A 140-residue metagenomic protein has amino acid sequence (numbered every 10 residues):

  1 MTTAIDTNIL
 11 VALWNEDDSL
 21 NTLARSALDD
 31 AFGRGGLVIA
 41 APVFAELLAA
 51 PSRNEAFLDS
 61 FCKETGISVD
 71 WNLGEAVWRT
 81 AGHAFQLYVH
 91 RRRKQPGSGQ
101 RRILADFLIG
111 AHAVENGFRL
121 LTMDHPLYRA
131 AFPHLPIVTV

Functional and structural regions predicted by a protein language model:
M1, G33-G36, E46, I67-V69 (+1 more regions): Short active-site oxyanion
M1-I39, L48-K63: Short, well-structured N-terminal submotif of metal-dependent ribonuclease cores
D6, A40, R102-I103, D124 (+1 more regions): Histidine- and aromatic-rich ligand-binding microenvironments
P42, R53, L73-A76: Short beta->alpha linker loops
N54-L58, Y88-V89, V138-V140: Short, hinge-like loop/turn segments at secondary-structure boundaries
S68-R119, M123-H125: Active-site neighborhoods of divalent-metal-dependent phosphate/nucleic-acid chemistry enzymes
L127-V140: C-terminal/domain-terminus segments
